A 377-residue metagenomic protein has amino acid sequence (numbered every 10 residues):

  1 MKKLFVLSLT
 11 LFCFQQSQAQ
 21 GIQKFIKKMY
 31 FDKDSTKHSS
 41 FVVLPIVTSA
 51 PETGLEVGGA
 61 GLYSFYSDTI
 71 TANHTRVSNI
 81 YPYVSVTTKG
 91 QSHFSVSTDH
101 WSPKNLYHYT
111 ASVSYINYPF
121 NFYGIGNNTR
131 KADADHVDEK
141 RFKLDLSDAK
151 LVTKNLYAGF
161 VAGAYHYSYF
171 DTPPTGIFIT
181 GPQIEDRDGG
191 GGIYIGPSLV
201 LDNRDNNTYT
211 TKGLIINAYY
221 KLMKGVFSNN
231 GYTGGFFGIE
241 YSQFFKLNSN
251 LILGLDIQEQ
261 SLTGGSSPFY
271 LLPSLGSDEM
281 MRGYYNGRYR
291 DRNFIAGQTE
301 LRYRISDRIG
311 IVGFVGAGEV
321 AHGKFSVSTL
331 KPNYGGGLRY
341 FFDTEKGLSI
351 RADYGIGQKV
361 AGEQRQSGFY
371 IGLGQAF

Functional and structural regions predicted by a protein language model:
M1-Q23: Bacterial Sec-dependent N-terminal signal peptides
I22, I26-S39, S67-V77, P103-H108 (+7 more regions): Short loop/turn motifs that connect adjacent beta-strands in outer-membrane beta-barrel proteins
K33-F41, T48-G191, L275, G287-R288 (+3 more regions): Gram-negative/organellar outer-membrane beta-barrel architecture
F41-V43, S78-P82, H108-A111, A158-F160 (+9 more regions): Transmembrane beta-strands of outer-membrane beta-barrel proteins
L44, A60, S97-D99, S147 (+5 more regions): Outer-membrane beta-barrel architecture
I70, Y118-G124, Y167-P173, N206-T208 (+6 more regions): Outer-membrane beta-barrel proteins
G196-P197, G335-F342, R365-F377: Outer-membrane beta-barrel "beta-signal"
N206-I305, I311-F314, A321: C-terminal outer-membrane beta-barrel translocator/porin domains of Gram-negative envelope proteins and their
